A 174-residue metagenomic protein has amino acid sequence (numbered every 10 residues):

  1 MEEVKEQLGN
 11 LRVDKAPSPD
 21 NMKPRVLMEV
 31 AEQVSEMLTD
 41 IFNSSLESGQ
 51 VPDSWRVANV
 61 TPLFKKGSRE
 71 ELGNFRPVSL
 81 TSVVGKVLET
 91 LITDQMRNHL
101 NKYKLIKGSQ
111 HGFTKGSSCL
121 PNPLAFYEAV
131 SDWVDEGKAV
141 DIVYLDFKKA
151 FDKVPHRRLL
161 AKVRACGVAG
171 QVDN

Functional and structural regions predicted by a protein language model:
M1-N174: Conserved pre-catalytic core of RNA-dependent polymerases
